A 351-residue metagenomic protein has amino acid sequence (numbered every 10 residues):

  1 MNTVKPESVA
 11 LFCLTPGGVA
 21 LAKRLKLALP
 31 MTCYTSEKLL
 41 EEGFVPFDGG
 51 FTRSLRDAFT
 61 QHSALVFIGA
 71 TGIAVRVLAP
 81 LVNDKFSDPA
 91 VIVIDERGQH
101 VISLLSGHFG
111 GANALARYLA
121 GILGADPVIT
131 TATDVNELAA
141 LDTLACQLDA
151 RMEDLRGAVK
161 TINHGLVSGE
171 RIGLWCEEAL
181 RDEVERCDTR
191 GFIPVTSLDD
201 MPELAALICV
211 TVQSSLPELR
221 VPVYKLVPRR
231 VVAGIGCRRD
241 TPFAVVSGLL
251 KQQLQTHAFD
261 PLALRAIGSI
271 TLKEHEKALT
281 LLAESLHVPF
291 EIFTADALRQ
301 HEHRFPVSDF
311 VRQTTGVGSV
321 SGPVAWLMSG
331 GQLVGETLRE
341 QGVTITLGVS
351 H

Functional and structural regions predicted by a protein language model:
M1-L39, V334-S350: N-terminal basic/disordered segments at the start of proteins
L14, G18-R24, L29-M31, L39 (+8 more regions): Conserved mixed alpha/beta catalytic, RNA-binding, or beta-rich assembly cores of soluble enzyme, regulatory
C33-D57, E276-K277, H301-V307: N-terminal beta-loop-helix "entrance" segment that forms/cooperates in small-molecule cofactor or anionic ligand
C33-S36, V66-G69, V93-I94, P127-T131 (+4 more regions): General beta-strand structural signal in soluble alpha/beta enzymes
D48-G72, E284-I292: Short, structured active-site "lid" loops
V75: Phosphate- and other anionic-substrate recognition elements at nucleic-acid/protein interfaces
A205-L219, V223-L226, V324-H351: C-terminal edge-of-domain segments
Q252, L262-P323, S329-L333, R339-V343: C-terminal non-catalytic interaction/assembly regions of soluble proteins
